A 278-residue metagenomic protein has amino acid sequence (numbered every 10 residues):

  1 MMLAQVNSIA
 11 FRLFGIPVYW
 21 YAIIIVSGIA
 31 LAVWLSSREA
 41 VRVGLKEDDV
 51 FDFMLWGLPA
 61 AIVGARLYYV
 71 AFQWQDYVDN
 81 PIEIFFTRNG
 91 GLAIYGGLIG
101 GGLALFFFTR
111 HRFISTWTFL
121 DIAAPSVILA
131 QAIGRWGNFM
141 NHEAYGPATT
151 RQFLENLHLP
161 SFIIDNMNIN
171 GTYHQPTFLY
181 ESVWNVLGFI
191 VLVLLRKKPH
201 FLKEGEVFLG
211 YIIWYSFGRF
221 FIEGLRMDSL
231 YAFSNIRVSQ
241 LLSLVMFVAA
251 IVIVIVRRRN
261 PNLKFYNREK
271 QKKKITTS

Functional and structural regions predicted by a protein language model:
M1-S278: A feature for loop-to-transmembrane-helix boundaries and adjacent hydrophobic helices in multi-pass integral membrane
